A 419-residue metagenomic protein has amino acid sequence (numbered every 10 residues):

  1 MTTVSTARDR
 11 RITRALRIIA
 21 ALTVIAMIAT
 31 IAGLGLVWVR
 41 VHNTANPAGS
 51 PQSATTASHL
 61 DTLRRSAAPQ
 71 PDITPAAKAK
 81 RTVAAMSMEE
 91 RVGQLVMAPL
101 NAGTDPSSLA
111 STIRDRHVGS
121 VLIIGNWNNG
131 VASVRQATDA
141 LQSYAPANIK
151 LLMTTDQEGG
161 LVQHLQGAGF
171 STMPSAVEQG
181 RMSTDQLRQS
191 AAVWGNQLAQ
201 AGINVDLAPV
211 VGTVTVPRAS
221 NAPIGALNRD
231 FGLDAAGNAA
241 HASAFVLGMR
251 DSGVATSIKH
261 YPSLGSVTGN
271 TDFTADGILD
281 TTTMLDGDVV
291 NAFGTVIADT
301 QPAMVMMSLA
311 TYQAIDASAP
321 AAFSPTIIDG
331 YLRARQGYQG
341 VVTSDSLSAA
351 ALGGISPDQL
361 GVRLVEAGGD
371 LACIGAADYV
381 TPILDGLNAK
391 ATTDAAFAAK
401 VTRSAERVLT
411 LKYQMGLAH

Functional and structural regions predicted by a protein language model:
T2-L152, G160-Q163: N-terminal hydrophobic targeting/anchoring segments and the immediately downstream early-domain regions of hydrolases
R65-P69, A98-G103, I123-N129, S175-Q189 (+7 more regions): Second-shell loop/turn segments in exported
S87, A132-L141, G237-A396: Second-shell residues forming the walls of enzyme active-site clefts
V92-L100, G119-I123, L151-Q157, V205-P209 (+5 more regions): Hydrophobic faces of well-ordered beta-strands that scaffold small-molecule active sites in alpha/beta enzyme cores
A102-R114, Q186-Q197, G287-T295, S356-R363: Short, acidic/polar
T112-V131, L207, A219, A298-S318: Short acidic, glycine-rich surface-loop motifs adjacent to enzyme active sites
L141-F170, S190-V216, N238-S263: Glycine-rich, aromatic-flanked loop segments that form ligand/cofactor-binding clefts across common enzyme folds
T392-H419: Mid-to-C-terminal alpha-helical segments outside catalytic/metal-binding sites
